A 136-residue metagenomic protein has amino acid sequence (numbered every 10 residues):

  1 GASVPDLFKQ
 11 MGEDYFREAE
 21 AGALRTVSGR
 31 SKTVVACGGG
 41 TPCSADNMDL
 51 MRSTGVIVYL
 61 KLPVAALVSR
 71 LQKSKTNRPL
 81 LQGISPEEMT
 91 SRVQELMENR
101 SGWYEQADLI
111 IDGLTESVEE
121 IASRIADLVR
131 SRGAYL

Functional and structural regions predicted by a protein language model:
G1-D6, V56, R130-L136: Glycine-rich phosphate-binding loop of ATP-dependent small-molecule kinases
G1-R52, N77: ATP-dependent small-molecule kinase phosphotransfer cores that center on conserved nucleotide phosphate-binding segments
Y15-G22, E95, N99-Q106: A non-catalytic, amphipathic alpha-helix used as a structural packing/dimerization or gating element in enzyme scaffolds
G22-A23, D46-N47, R92, N99 (+1 more regions): Short acidic active-site motifs
G39-T41, P63-A65, E116-S117: Short glycine-rich anion-binding loops that position phosphate/pyrophosphate groups of nucleotides and phosphorylated
S53-S101: A glycine- and Lys/Arg-enriched "phosphate-lid" helix/loop adjacent to the NTP-binding pocket of small-molecule kinases
S69, E98-L136: NTP-dependent small-molecule kinase module
